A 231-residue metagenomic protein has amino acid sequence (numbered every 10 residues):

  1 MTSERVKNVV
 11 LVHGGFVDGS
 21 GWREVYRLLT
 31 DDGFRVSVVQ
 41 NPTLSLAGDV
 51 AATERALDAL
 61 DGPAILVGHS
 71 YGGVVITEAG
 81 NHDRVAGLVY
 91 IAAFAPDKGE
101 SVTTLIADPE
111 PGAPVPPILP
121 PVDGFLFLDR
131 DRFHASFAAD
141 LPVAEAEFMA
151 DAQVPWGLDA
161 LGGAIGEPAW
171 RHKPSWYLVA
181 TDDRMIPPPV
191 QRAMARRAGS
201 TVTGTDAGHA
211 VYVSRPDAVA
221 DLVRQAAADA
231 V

Functional and structural regions predicted by a protein language model:
S3-E4, A59-G62, H82, R171 (+1 more regions): Glycine-rich phosphate-binding loop signature in dinucleotide/nucleotide-binding domains
E4-D61: Active-site catalytic motif of lipid deacylating hydrolases and related acyltransferases
K7, W170-S175, A198-S200: Short, proline-enriched alpha-helix->beta-strand connector loops that line the catalytic pocket of alpha/beta-hydrolase
V67-G72, I76: Gly/Ala-rich beta-loop-alpha elbow adjacent to hydrolase catalytic centers
N81-R130, G157-A164, I186, M194: Flexible "cap/lid" loop of the alpha/beta hydrolase fold
L88, W176-D183: Conserved strand-to-loop "acid loop" that flanks and positions the catalytic carboxylate
D123-A169: Conserved alpha/beta-hydrolase catalytic His-Asp/Glu region
T181-D206, A210-V213, Q225-A226: Conserved loop-alpha-helix segment in the C-terminal half of the alpha/beta-hydrolase fold that carries the catalytic
